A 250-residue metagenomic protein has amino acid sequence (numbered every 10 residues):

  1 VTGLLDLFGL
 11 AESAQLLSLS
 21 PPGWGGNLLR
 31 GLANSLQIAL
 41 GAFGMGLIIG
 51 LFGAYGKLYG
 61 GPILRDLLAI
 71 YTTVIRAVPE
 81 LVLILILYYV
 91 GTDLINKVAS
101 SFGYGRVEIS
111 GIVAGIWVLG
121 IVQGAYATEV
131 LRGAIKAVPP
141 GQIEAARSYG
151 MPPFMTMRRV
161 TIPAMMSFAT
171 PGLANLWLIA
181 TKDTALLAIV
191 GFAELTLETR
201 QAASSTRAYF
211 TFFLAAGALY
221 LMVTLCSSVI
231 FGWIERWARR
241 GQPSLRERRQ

Functional and structural regions predicted by a protein language model:
V1-Q250: Transmembrane alpha-helices and adjacent helix-loop boundaries
